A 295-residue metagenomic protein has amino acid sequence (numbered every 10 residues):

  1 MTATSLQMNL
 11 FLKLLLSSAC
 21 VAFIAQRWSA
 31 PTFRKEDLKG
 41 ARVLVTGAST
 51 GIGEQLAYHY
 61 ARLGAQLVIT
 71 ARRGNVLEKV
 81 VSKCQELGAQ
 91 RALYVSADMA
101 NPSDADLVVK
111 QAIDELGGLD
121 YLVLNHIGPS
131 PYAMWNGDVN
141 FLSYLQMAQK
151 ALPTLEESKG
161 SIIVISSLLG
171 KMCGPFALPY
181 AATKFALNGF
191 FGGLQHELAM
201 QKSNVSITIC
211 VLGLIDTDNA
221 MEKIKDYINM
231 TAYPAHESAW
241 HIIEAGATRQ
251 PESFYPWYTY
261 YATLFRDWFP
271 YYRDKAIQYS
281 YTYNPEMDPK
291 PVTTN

Functional and structural regions predicted by a protein language model:
R42, G47-T50: Conserved glycine-rich cofactor-binding loop
L63-V80: Conserved glycine-rich Rossmann-like NAD(P)H-binding loop of the short-chain dehydrogenase/reductase
Q85-S103: Rossmann-fold cofactor-recognition segment
D106, K110, D114, I127-D138 (+1 more regions): Conserved mid-core segment of classical short-chain dehydrogenase/reductases
A148, T183: Active-site helix of classical SDR
S167: Residue(s) in the substrate-gating loop at a strand-loop-helix junction that position the organic substrate next
H196-T259: SDR active-site lid
